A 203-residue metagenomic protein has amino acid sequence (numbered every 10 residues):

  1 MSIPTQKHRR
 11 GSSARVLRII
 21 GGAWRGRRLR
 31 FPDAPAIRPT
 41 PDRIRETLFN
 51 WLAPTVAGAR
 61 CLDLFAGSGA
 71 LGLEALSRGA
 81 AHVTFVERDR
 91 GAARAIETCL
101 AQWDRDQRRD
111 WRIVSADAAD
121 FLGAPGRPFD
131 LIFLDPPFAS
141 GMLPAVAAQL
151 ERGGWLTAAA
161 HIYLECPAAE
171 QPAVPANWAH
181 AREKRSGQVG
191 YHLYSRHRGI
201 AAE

Functional and structural regions predicted by a protein language model:
M1-E203: Class I S-adenosyl-L-methionine-dependent methyltransferase catalytic core
